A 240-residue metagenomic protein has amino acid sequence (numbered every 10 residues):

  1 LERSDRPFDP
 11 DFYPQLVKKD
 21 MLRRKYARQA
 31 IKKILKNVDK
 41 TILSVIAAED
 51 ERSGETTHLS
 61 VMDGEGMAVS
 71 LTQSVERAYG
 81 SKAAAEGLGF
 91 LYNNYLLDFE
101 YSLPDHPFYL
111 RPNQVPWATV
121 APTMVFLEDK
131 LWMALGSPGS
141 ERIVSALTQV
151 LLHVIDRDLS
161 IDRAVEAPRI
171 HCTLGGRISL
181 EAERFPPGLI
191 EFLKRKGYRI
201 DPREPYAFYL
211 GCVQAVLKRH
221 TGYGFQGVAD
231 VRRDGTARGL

Functional and structural regions predicted by a protein language model:
L1-S74, G87-L88, Y95, E204: Internal maturation/activation junctions in enzymes
V38-A47, Y101-L110, K196-I200: Short Pro/Gly-enriched beta-strand edge/turn motifs at strand-loop
T57-V61, P122-M124, Y209-R219: Short beta-strand scaffold segments in enzyme catalytic cores
D63-E65, F126-K130, K218-Y223: Short acidic-glycine loop/turn motifs at beta-strand connectors
E65, Q114-V115, L147, D156-F208: Extended C-terminal subregions enriched in glycine
M67-M133, R157, I161: Active-site rim segments in enzyme catalytic domains, especially the processed small/beta chain of N-terminal
S137-L159: Alpha-helical support elements that line or immediately flank enzyme active sites and cofactor-binding pockets
G222-L240: Low-complexity, Gly/Ser/Thr/Pro-rich intrinsically disordered linker/tail segments
